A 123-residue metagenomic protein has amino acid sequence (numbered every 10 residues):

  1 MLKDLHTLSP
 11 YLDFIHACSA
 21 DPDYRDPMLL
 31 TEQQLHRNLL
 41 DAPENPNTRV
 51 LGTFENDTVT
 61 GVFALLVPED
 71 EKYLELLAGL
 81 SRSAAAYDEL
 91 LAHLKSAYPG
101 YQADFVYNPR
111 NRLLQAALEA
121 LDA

Functional and structural regions predicted by a protein language model:
M1-H16: A short beta-loop-alpha structural element at the N-terminal edge of CoA-dependent acyl/N-acetyltransferase catalytic
L5-H6, P22-H93: Conserved donor-binding loop and adjoining core beta-sheet/short helix segment in diverse acyl/aminoacyl transferases
A17-D21: Surface-exposed polar/charged interaction patches
D70, L80-A123: Acyl-donor-binding surface of acyltransferase catalytic domains
